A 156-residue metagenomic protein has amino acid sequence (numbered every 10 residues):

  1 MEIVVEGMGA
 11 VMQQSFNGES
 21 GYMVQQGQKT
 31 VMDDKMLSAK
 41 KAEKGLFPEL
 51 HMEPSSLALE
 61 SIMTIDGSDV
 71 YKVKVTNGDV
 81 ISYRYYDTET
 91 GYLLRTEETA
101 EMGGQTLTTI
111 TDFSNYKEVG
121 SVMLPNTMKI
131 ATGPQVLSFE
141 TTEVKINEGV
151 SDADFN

Functional and structural regions predicted by a protein language model:
M1-I3, Y22-Q25, L59, L93-E98 (+1 more regions): Short hydrophobic/aromatic-rich beta-strand segments that constitute the beta-sheet cores of beta-sandwich/beta-barrel
M1-Q13, G18, V24: Transmembrane beta-barrel domains of Gram-negative outer membranes and organellar outer membranes
G7-G9, D34, M52-S55, P134-Q135 (+1 more regions): Low-complexity, Gly/Pro
G7-M12, K29-M32, V80-Y83, Q135-F139: Short, surface-exposed beta-strand/loop "edge" segments at domain boundaries and coil↔beta transitions
V11-Q14, E60-M63, N115-G120: Short linear motifs in intrinsically disordered
S15-I81, T88, A100-L107, D154-N156: Flexible, processing/modification-adjacent segments and terminal tails in exported/periplasmic/extracellular proteins
D69-F155: Gly/Pro-enriched, hydrophobic low-complexity segments that function as extracytoplasmic propeptides/linkers
